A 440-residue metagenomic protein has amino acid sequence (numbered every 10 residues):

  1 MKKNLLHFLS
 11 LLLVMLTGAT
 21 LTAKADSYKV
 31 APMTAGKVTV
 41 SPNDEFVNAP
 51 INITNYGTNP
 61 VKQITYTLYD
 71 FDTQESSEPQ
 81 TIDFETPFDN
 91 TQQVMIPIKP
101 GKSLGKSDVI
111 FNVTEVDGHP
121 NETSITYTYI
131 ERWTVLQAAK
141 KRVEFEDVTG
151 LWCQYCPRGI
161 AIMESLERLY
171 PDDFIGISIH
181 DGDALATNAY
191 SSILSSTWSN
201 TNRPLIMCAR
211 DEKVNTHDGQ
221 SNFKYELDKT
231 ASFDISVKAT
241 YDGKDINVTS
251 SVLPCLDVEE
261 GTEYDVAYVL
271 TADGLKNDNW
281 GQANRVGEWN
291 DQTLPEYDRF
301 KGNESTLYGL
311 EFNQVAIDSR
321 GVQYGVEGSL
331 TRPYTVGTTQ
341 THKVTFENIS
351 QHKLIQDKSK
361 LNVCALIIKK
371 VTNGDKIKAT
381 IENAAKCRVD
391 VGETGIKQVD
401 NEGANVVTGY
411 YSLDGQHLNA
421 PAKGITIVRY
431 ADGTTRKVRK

Functional and structural regions predicted by a protein language model:
M1, A25, C153, I206 (+3 more regions): Terminal processing/anchoring signals of secreted or surface-associated proteins and related intramolecular
M1-Y28: Bacterial Sec-dependent N-terminal signal peptides
S27-T34, R132-V143, A385-D414: Residue-level detector of functionally pivotal "anchor" positions at catalytic/ligand-binding pockets or at interdomain
Q74-K102: Intrinsically disordered, low-complexity Pro/Gly/Ser/Thr-rich segments with frequent PxxP/GP/PP motifs and embedded
K102-T134, A365-T372: Terminal connector regions
V135-F174: Local sequence-structure signature of Cys/Sec-based thiol-disulfide redox active-site neighborhoods
I175-G392: Short, conserved sequence motifs used for protein processing/export or organelle targeting and for catalysis
G395-K440: C-terminal outer-membrane/trafficking sorting elements
